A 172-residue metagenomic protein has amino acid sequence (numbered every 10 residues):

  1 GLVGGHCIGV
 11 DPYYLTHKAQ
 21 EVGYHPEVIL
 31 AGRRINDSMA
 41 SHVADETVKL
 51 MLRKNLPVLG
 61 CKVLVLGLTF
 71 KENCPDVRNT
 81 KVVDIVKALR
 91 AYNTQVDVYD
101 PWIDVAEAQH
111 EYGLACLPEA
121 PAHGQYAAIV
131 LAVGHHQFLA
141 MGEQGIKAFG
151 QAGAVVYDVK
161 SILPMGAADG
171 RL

Functional and structural regions predicted by a protein language model:
G1-L172: Structural/interface elements that position substrates and couple domains in central-metabolism enzymes
